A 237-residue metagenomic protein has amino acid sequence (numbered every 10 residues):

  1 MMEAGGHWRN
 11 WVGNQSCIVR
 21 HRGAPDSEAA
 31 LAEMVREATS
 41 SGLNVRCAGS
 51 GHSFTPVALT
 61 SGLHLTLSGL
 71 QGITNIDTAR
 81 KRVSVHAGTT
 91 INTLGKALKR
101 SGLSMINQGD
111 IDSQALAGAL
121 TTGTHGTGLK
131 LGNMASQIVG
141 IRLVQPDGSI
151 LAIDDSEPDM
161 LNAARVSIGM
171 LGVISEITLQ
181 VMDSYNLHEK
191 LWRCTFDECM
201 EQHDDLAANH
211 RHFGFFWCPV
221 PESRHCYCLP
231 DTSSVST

Functional and structural regions predicted by a protein language model:
M2-S16: N-terminal regions that are enriched for targeting/export leaders and immediately downstream pro/stem segments
N14-D110, G123-G128, F215: Glycine-rich N-terminal segment of FAD-binding domains in flavoprotein oxidoreductases, spanning the beta-loop-helix
H21-R22, R80-V85, Q108-I111, G128-K130 (+3 more regions): Flexible, glycine/proline-enriched loop segments at strand-loop-helix junctions that form or flank small-ligand binding
F54-P56, N92-T93, Q114, V181 (+1 more regions): Flexible loop/turn segments at secondary-structure boundaries
T55-T74, G128-G148, V173-Q180: Structural signature of FAD isoalloxazine-binding scaffolds in flavoprotein oxidoreductases
T78, A115, Q145: Short, acidic, Ser/Thr-enriched surface-loop or helix-capping motifs
V139-T237: C-terminal substrate-binding/cap subdomain adjacent to the FAD-binding core in PCMH-type and related FAD-linked
